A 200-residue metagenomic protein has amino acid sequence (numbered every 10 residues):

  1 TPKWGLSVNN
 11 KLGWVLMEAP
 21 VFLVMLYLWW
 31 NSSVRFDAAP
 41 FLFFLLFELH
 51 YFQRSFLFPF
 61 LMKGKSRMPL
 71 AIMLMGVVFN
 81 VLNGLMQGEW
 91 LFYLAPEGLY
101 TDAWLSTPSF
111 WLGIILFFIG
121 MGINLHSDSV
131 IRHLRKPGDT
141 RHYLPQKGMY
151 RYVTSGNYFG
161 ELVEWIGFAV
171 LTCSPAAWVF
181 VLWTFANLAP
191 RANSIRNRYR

Functional and structural regions predicted by a protein language model:
T1-M75: Membrane-helix and juxtamembrane interface regions of eukaryotic multi-pass membrane proteins
E18, E48, E89, E97 (+2 more regions): Glutamate identity and glutamate-enriched acidic tracts
L23, H50-R135: Glycine/proline-rich, flexible active-site/cofactor-binding loop segments that harbor closely spaced acidic
M25-S32, F36, F79, T101-R200: Hydrophobic transmembrane alpha-helices
